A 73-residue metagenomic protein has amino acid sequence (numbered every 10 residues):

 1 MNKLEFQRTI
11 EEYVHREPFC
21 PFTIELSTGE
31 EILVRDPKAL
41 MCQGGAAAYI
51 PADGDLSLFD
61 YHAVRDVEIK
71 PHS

Functional and structural regions predicted by a protein language model:
M1-S73: Motif-centric detector for short Cys/His coordination patterns
